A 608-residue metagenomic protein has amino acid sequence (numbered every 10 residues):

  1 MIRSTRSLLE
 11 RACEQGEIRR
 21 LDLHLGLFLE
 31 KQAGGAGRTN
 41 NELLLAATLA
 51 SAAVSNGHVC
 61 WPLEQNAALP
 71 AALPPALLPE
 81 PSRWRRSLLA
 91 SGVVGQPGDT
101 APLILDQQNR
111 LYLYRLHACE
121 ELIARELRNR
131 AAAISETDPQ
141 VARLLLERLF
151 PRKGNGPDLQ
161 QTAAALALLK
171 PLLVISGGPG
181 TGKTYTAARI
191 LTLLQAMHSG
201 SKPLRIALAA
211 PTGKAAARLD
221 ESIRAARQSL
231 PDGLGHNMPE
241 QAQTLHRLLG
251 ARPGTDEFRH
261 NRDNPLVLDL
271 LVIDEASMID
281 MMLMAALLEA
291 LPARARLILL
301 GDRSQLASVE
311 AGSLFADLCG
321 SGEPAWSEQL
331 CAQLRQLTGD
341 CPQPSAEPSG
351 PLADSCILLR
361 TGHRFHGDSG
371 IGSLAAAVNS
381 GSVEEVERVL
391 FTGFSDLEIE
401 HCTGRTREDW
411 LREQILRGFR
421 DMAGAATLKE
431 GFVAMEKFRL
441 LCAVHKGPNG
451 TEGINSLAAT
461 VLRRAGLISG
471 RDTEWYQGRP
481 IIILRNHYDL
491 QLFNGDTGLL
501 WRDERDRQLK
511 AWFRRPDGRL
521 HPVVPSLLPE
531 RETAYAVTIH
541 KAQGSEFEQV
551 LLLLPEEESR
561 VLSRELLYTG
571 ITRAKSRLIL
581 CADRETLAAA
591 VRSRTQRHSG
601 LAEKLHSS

Functional and structural regions predicted by a protein language model:
M1-L144, F150: Accessory, non-ATPase domains that flank or precede helicase/AAA+ motor cores in DNA-metabolism machines
N66, I123, T212, T244 (+8 more regions): Residue-level signature of catalytic and energy-coupling elements of molecular machines, predominantly ATP/GTP-dependent
G154-L168, T427: Pre-Walker A adenine-sensing motif
T162-A164, L168-V389: ASCE P-loop NTPase helicase motor core
A164-L166, S176-P179, L208, L234 (+13 more regions): Replace "in large, NTP-powered and nucleic-acid-processing enzymes" with "in large, NTP-powered factors and other
V174, L270-V272, I298, L441 (+3 more regions): Structural motif
S304-I481, H487-L490: Conserved helicase motor core of P-loop NTPases
S380, D496-S608: C-terminal accessory regions
